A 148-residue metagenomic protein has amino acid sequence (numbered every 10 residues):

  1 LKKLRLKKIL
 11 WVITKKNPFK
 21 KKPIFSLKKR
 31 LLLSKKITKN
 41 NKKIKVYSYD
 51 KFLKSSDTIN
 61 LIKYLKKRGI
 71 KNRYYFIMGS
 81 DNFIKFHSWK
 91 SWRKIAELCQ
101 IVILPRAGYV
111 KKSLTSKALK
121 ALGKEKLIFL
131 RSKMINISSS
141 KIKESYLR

Functional and structural regions predicted by a protein language model:
L1-R148: Nucleotidyltransferase catalytic core that binds NTPs
